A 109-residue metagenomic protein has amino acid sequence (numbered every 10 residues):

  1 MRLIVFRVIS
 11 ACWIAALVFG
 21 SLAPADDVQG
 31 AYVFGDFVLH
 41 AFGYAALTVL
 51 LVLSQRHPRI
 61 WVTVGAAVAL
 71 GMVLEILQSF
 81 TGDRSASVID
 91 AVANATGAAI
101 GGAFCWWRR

Functional and structural regions predicted by a protein language model:
M1-L51, A67: "…centered on the first transmembrane helix and the immediately adjacent amphipathic helix/loop
R2-V8, R56-V64, S87-V88: Membrane-helix interface segments
A15-V18, V49-L50, M72, I76 (+1 more regions): Alpha-helical transmembrane segments of multipass membrane proteins
A23-P24, Q55-R56, G82, R109: Short helix-capping/hinge motifs at transmembrane helix termini and TM-loop junctions
D27-F37, L74-A99: Interfacial helix-loop-helix junctions of multi-pass membrane proteins
A41, A46, V64-M72, A91 (+2 more regions): Residue-level signature of the transmembrane alpha-helical core of multi-pass small-molecule transporters
F42-I60, A98-R108: Membrane-interfacial alpha-helical segments at the cytosolic side of multi-pass membrane proteins
L47, V52-F80: Membrane-embedded catalytic cores of phosphoryl/pyrophosphoryl-handling enzymes
